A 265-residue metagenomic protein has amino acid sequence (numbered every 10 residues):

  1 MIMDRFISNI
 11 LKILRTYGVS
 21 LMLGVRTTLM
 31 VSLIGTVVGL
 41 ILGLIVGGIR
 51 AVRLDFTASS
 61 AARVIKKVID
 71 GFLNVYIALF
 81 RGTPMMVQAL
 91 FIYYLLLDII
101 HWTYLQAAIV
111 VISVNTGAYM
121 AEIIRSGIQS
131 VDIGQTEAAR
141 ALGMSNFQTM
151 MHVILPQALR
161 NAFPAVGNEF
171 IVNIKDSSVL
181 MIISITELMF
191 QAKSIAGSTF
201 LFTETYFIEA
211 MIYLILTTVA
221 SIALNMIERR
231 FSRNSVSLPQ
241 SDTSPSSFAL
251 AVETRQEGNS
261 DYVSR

Functional and structural regions predicted by a protein language model:
M1-R265: Transmembrane alpha-helices and adjacent helix-loop boundaries
